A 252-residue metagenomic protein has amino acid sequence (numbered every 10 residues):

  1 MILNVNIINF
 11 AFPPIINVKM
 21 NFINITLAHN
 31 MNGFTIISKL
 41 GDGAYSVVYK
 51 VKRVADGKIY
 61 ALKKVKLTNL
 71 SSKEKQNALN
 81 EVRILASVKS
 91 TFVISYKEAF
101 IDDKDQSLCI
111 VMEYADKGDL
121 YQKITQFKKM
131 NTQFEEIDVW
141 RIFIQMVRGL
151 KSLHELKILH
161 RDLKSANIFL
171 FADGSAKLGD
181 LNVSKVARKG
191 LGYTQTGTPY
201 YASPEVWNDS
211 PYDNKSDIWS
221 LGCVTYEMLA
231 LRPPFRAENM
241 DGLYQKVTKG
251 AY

Functional and structural regions predicted by a protein language model:
V47: Conserved N-lobe ATP-binding subsite of Hanks-type protein kinase domains, especially the beta3 VAIK lysine
I59, K64-V88: Conserved N-lobe beta3->alphaC-helix segment of eukaryotic protein kinase catalytic domains
E98-F100: A short, aromatic-enriched beta-strand patch in the conserved N-lobe beta-sheet of the protein kinase catalytic domain
D105-D119: Conserved short submotifs of the Hanks-type protein kinase catalytic core that shape the nucleotide-binding pocket
I142-F143: Activation segment signature within eukaryotic-like protein kinase domains
D217: Conserved catalytic-loop aspartate of Hanks-type protein kinases
